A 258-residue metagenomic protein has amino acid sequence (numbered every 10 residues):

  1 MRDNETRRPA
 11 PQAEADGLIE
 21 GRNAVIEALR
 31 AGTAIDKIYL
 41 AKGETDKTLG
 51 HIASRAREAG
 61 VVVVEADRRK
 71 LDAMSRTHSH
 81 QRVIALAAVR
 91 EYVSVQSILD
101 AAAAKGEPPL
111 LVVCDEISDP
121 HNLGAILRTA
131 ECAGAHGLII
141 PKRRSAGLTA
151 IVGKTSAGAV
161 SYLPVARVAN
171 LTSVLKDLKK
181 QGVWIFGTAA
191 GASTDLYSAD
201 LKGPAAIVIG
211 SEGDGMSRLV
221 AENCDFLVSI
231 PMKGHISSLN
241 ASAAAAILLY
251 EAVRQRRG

Functional and structural regions predicted by a protein language model:
M1-A101: N-terminal positively charged helical leader segments and presequences
G21, N122, A130, I185 (+3 more regions): Conserved RecA-like P-loop NTPase ATPase core
I26, C132, A150-A159, R218-G258: Structured adenosyl-cofactor binding patch, chiefly the S-adenosyl-L-methionine
R30-A34, G50, V61-V62, A103-T194: RNA substrate-binding interface of SAM-dependent RNA methyltransferases
D67, A88, D115, P141-K142 (+5 more regions): Short beta->alpha connector loops at strand-helix junctions that form conserved, small/polar/Pro-enriched
M74-A88, P164, V168, K202-G210: Short basic, glycine-rich beta-strand/loop surfaces that mediate nucleic-acid
F186-N240: Active-site/ligand-binding-proximal alpha/beta "capping" segment
